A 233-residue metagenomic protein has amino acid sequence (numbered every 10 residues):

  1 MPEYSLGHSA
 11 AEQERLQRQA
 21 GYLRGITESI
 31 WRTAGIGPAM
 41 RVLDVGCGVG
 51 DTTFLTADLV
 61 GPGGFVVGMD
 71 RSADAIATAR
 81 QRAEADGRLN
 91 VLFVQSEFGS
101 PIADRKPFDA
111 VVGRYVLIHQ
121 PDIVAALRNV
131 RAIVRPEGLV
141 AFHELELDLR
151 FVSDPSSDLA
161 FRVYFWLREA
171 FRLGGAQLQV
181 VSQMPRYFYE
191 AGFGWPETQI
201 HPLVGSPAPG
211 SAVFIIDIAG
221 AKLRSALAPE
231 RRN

Functional and structural regions predicted by a protein language model:
M1-E3: N-terminal auxiliary segments of SAM/dcSAM-dependent transferases
S5, A11-E12, L23, E197-N233: C-terminal helical/coil "lid" or tail adjacent to the Rossmann-like core of SAM-dependent
G21-R41, L55: Conserved alpha-helix/loop element of class I SAM-dependent methyltransferases that forms part of the SAM/SAH-binding
L43-V45, V49-P101: Class I SAM-dependent methyltransferase SAM/SAH-binding core
I102-A110: A short acidic, Gly/Pro-enriched loop at the edge of an enzyme's catalytic core that lines a small-molecule cofactor
D109-V124: A short SAM/SAH-binding and catalytic strip from SAM-dependent methyltransferases
V124-L139: A short glycine-rich, Lys/Arg-flanked "PGG" loop and its adjoining helix->strand segment in the class I
A141-S211, R224-A228: Conserved catalytic/acceptor-binding region of the Class I
